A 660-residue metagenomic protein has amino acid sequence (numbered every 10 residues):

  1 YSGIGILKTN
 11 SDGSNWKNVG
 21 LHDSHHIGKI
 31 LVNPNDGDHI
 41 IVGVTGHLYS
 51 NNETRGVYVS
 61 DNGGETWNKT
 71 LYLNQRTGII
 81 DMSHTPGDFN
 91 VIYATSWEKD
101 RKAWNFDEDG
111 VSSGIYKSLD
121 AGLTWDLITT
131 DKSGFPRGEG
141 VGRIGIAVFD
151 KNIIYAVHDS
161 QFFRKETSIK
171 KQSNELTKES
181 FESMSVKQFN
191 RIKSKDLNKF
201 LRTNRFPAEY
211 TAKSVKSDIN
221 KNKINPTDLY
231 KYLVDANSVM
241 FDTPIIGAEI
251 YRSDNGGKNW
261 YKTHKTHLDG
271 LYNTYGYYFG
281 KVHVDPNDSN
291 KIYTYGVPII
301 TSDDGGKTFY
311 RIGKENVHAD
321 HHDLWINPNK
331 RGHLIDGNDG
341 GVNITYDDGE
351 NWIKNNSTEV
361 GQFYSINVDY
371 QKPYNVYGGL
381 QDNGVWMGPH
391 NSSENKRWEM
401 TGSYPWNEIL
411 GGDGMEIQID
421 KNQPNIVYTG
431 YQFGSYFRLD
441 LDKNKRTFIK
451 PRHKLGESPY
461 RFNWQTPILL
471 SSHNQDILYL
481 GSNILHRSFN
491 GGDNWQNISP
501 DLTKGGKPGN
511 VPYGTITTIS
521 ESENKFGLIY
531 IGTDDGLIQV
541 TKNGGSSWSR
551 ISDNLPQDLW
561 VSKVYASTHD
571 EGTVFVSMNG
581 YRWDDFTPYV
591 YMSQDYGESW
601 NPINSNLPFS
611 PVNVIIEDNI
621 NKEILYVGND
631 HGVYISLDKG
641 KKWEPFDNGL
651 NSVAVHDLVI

Functional and structural regions predicted by a protein language model:
Y1-I660: Beta-propeller blade termini and top-face loops
